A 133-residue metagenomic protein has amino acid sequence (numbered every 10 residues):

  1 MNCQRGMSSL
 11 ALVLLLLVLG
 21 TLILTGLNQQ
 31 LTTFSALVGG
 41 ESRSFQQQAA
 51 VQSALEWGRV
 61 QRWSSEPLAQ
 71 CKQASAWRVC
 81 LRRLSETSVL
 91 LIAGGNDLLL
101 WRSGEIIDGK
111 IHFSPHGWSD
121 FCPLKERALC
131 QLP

Functional and structural regions predicted by a protein language model:
M1-L17: Glycine-centered recognition micro-motifs in short, flexible terminal segments and loops
M7-A11, T25-Q29, S35-A49, E56-P133: Conserved functional hotspots that engage anionic ligands or polymers and/or phospholipid headgroups
G20-L24: Alpha-helical transmembrane segments of multipass membrane proteins
